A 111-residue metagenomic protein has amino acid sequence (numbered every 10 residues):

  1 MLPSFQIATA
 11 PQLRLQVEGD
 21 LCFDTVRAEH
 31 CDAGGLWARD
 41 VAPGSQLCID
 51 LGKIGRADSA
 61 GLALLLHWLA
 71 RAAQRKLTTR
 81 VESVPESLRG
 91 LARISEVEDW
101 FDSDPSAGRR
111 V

Functional and structural regions predicted by a protein language model:
M1-A60, H67-V111: STAS-like cytosolic regulatory interaction modules
